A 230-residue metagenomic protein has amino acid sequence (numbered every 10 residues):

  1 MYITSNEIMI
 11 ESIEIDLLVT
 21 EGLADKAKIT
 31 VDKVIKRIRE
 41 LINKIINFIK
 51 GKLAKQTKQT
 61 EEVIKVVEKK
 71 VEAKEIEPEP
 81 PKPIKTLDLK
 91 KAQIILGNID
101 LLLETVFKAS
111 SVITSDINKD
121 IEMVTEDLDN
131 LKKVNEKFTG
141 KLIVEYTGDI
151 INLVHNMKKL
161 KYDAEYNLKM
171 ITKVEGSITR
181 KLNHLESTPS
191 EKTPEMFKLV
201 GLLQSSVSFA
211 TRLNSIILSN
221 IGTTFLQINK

Functional and structural regions predicted by a protein language model:
Y2-K26: Proteolytic processing junctions in secreted/extracellular precursors, especially proprotein convertase/trypsin-like
E11, T20, D32-I35, E68 (+1 more regions): N-terminal non-cleavable signal-anchor helices
E21-G22, I29, K33, K137 (+1 more regions): Coil-to-alpha-helix initiation sites in intrinsically disordered, low-complexity, charged segments
K26, T30-K44, F48, K52-K55 (+1 more regions): Low-complexity, intrinsically disordered, cysteine-poor segments enriched in small/polar and charged residues
I64-K230: Long, low-complexity or tandemly repetitive, helically biased scaffold regions used for multimeric assembly/adhesion
